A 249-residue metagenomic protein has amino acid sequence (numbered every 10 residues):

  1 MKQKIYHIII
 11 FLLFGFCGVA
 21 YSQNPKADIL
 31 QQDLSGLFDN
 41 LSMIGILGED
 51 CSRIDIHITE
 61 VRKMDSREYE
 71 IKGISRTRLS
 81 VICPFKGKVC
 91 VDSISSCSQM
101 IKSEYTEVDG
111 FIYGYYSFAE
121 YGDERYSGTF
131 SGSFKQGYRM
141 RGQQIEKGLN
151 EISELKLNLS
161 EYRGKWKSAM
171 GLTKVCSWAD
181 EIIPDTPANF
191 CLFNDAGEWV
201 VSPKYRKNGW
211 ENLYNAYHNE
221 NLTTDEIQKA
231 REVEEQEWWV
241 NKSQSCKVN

Functional and structural regions predicted by a protein language model:
M1-K26: Bacterial Sec-dependent N-terminal signal peptides
N24-D185, N189-N249: Central antiparallel beta-sheet cores of small beta-barrel/beta-sandwich binding domains
